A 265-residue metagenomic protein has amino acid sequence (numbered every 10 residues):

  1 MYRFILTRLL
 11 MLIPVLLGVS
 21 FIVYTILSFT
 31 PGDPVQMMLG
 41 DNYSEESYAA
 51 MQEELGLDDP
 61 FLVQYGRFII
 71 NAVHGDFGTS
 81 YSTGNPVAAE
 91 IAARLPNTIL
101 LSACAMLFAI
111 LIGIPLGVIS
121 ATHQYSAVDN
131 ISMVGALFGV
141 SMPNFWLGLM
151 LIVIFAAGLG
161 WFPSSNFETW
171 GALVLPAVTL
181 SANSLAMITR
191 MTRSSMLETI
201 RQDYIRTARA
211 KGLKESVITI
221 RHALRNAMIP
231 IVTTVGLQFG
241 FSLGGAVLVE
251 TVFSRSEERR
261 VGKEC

Functional and structural regions predicted by a protein language model:
Y2-R3, A89-V128, F167-R260: Alpha-helical transmembrane segments of integral membrane proteins, especially multi-pass inner/plasma-membrane
Y2-T7, M11, P115-L151, I229-I231 (+1 more regions): Cytoplasmic-entry segments and transmembrane alpha-helices of multi-pass inner-membrane transporters
V15, C104, F108, S132-A186: Generic hydrophobic transmembrane alpha-helix motif, especially the helices
V15-G66, A156-L175: Hydrophobic alpha-helical transmembrane segments of membrane transport/permease proteins and related membrane-embedded
G18, I22-L27, P143, L180-S184 (+2 more regions): Hydrophobic alpha-helical membrane-associated segments
T30, G139-M142, L243: Transmembrane helix irregularities
E45-E53, T251, S256-K263: Interhelical loop and adjacent transmembrane-helix boundary motif in polytopic membrane transport permeases
D58-I114: An internal, D/E-rich "acidic patch" concept
